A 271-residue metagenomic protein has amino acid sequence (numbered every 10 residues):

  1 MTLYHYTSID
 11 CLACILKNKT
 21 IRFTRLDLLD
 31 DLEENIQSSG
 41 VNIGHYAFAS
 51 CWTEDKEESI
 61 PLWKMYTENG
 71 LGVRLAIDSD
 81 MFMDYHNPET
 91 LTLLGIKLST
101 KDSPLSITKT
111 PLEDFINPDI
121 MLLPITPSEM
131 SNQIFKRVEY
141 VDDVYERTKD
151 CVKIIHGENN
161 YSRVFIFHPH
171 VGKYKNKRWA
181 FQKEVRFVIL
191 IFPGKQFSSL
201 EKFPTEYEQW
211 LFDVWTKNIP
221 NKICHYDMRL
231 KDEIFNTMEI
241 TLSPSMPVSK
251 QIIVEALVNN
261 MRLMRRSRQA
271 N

Functional and structural regions predicted by a protein language model:
M1-N271: Catalytic-core loop-and-flanking beta/alpha module that positions acidic residues for ribose/phosphate chemistry
